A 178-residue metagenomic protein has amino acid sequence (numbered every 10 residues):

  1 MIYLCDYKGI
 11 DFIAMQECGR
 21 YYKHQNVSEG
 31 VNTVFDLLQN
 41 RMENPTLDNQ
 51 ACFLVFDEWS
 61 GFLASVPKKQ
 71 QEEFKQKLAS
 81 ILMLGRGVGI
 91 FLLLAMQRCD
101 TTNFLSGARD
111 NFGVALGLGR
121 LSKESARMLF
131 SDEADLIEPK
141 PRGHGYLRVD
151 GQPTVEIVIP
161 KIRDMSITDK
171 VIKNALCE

Functional and structural regions predicted by a protein language model:
M1-F53, S60-L121, F130, I137-P139 (+2 more regions): P-loop NTPase catalytic phosphate-binding loop
D6, F56-E58, R120, V149-G151 (+1 more regions): Flexible glycine-/small-residue-rich
E124-E178: Conserved P-loop NTPase
